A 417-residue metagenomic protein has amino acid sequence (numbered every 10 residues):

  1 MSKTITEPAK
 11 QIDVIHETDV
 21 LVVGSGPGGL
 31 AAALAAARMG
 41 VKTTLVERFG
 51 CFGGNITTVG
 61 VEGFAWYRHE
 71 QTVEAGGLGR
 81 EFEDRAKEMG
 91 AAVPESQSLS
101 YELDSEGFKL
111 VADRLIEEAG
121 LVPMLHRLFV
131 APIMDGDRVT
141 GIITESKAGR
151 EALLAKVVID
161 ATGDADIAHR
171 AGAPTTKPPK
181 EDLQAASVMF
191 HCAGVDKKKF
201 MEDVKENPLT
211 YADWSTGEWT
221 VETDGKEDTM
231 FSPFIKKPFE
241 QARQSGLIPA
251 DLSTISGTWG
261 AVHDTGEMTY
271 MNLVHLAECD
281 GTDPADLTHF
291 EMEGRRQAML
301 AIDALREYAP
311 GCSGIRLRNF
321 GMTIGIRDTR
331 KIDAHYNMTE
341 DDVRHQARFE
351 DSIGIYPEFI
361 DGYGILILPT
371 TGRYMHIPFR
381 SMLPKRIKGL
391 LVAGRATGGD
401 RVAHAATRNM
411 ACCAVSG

Functional and structural regions predicted by a protein language model:
S2, A9, I15-E17, A35 (+4 more regions): Conserved N-terminal/central alpha/beta ligand/cofactor-binding core
S2, N55, H126, E145-V157 (+1 more regions): Flavin (FAD/FMN)-binding glycine-rich loop and adjacent Rossmann-like elements that form
I12-G26: Beta1/beta-strand and adjacent pyrophosphate-binding region of the FAD-binding site in flavoprotein oxidoreductases
L21-V23, A32, D137: Membrane-embedded transmembrane-helix bundle of lipid-linked glycan/lipid transferases
G29: N-terminal Rossmann-fold NAD(P) dinucleotide-binding loop
G136-I142: Short, hydrophobic/aromatic-rich segments at coil-to-beta transitions
